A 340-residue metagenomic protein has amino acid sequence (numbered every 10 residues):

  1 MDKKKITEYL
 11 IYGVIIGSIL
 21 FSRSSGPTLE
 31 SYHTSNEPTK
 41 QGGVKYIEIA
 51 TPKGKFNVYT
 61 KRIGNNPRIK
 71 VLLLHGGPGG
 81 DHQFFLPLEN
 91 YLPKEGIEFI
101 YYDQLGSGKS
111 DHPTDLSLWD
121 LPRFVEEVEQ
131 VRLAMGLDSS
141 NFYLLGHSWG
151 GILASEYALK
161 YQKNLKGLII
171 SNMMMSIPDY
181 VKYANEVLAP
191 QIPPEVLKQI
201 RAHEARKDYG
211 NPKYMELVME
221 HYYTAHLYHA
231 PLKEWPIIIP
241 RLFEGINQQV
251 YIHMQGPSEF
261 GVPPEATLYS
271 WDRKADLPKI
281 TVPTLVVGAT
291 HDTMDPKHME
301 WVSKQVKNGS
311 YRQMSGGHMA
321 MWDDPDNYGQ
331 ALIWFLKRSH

Functional and structural regions predicted by a protein language model:
T34-N57: N-terminal cap/lid segment of alpha/beta-hydrolase-fold proteins
F56-N57, K61-H112: Conserved HGGG/HGGXW glycine-rich cap/lid loop of the alpha/beta-hydrolase fold
Y101-L145, W149: Active-site loop/oxyanion-hole signature of alpha/beta-hydrolase fold enzymes
S140-Y183: Conserved hydrolase catalytic core segment
L168-Y209: Flexible "cap/lid" loop of the alpha/beta hydrolase fold
K198-V282: Alpha/beta-hydrolase
K274-G316: Conserved loop-alpha-helix segment in the C-terminal half of the alpha/beta-hydrolase fold that carries the catalytic
N308-H340: Catalytic active-site module of serine/aspartate enzymes centered on a nucleophile-bearing elbow/loop
